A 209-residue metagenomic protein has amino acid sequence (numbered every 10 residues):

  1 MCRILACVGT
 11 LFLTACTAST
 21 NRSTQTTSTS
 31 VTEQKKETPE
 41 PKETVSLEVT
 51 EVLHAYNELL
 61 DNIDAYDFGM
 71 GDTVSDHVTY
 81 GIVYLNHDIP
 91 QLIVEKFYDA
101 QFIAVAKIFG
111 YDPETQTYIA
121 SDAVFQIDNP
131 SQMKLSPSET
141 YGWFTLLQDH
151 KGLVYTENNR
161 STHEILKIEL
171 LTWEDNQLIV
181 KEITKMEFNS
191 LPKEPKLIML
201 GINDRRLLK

Functional and structural regions predicted by a protein language model:
M1-N21: Sec-dependent N-terminal signal peptides of Gram-positive bacterial secreted proteins and lipoproteins
T17-T26, V31-V49, S138-K209: Acidic, small-residue rich beta-repeat scaffolds with periodic aromatic anchors
V45-N62: Helical scaffold of the NTase/Pol beta-like nucleotidyltransferase catalytic core
N57-T79, Q126-T140, F188-R206: Repeat-based blade/solenoid architectures
T79-H87: Acidic, divalent-cation-chelating loop motifs in proteins
N86-F97, D149-V154: Acidic/hydrophobic-patterned starts of short beta strands in beta-sheet-rich repeat architectures
A100-A104, H163-E164: Short, solvent-exposed loop/turn segments at conserved positions within beta-propeller repeat blades
V105-P130, L178: Extracellular C-terminal loop/segment signatures of secreted glycoproteins
